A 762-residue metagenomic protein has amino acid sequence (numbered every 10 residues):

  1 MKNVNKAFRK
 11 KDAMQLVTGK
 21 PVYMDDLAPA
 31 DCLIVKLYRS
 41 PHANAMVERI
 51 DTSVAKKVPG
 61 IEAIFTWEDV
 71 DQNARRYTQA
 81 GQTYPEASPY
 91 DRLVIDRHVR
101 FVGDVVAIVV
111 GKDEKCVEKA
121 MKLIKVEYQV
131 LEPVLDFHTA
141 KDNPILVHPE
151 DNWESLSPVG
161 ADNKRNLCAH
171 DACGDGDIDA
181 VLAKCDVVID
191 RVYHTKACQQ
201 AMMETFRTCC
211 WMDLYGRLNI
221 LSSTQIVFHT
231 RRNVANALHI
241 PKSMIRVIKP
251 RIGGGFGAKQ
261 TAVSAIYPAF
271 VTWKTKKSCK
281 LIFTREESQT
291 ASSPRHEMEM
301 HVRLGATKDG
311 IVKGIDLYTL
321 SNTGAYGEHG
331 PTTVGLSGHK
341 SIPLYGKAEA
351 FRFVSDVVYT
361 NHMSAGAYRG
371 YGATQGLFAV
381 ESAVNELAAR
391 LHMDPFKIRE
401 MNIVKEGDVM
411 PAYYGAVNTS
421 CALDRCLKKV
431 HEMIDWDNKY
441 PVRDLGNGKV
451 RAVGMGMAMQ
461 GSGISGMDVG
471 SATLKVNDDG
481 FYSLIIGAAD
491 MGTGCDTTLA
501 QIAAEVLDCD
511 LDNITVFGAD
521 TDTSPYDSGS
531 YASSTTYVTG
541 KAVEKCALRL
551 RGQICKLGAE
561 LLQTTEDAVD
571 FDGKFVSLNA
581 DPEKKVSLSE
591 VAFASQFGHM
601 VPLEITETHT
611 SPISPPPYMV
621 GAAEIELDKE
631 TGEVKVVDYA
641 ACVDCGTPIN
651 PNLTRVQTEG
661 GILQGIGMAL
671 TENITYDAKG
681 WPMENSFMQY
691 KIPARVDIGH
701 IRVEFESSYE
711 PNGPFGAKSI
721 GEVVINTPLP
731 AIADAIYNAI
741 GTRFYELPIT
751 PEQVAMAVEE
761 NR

Functional and structural regions predicted by a protein language model:
M1-D162, V188, K274: Flexible, low-hydrophobicity surface segments
K6, D12-T18, Q82-P85, A161-T208 (+5 more regions): Glycine-rich loop/linker segments at domain edges
M14-Q15, K122-Q129, P133-L135, Q225 (+4 more regions): Extended active-site and interfacial segments that coordinate phosphate-rich ligands in large catalytic machineries
W67-E68, H239-M244, K274-C279, K308 (+2 more regions): C-terminal catalytic domains of large/alpha subunits in multi-subunit enzymes
A74-Q79, A120-L123, S222, R231-N233 (+11 more regions): Short acidic, glycine/serine/threonine-rich loops at helix termini
V147-L238, I403-F481, M683-E704: Helix-loop-helix junctions that connect adjacent transmembrane helices in secondary transporters/permeases, recognized
R232, G253-K276, K280-L281, C495-A503: Thiamine diphosphate
S462-S524, T539: Catalytic phosphate/nucleotide-handling subdomain of diverse soluble enzymes
